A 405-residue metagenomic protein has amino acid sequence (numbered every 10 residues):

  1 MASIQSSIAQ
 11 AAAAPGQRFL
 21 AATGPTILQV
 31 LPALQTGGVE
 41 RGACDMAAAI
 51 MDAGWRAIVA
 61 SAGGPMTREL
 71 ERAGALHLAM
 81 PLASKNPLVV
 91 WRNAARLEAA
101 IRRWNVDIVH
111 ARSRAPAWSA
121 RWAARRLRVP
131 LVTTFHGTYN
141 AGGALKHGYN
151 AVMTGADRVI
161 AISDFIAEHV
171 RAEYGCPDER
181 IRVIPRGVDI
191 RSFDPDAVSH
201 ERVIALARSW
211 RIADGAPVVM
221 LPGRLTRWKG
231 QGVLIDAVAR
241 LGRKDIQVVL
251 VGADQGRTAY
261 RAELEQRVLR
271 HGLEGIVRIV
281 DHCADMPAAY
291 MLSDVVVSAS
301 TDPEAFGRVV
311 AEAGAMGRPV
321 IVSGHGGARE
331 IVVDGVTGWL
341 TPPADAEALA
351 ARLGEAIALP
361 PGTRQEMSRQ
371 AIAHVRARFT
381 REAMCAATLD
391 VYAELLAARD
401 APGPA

Functional and structural regions predicted by a protein language model:
G37-D45, P217, L221-R240, A262 (+2 more regions): A conserved mid-protein helix/loop that constitutes part of the nucleotide-sugar donor-binding site
S61-P65, V188, P222, Q247-E263: Glycosyltransferase donor-sugar binding loop
A111-A117, F135: Short His-centered aromatic/hydrophobic patch
R125, L131-I162, E168, G175: A conserved, positively charged/aromatic
G256-R261, L273-C283, A289, W339-L340: Active-site donor-binding acidic/aromatic loop of nucleotide-activated sugar and phosphosugar transferases involved
P319-V322, V332: Short hydrophobic beta-strand element within catalytic cores of glycosyltransferases and related nucleotide-activated
V333-G335, W339-E347, G354-P361: Conserved acidic donor-binding segment of nucleotide-sugar-dependent glycosyltransferases
E355, G362-R378, A387-D390: A short, well-ordered alpha-helix in the C-terminal region of glycosyltransferases
